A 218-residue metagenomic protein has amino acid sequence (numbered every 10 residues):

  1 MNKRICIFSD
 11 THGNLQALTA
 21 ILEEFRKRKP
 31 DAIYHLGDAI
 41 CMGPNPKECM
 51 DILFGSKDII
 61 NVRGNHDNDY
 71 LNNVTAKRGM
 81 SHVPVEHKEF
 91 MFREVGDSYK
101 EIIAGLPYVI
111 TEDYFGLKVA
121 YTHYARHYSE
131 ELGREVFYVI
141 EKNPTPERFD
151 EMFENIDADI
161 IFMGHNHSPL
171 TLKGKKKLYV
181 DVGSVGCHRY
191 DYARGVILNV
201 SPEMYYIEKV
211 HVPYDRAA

Functional and structural regions predicted by a protein language model:
K3-A104: Core catalytic region of metal-dependent phosphoesterases/phosphodiesterases, especially metallo-beta-lactamase-like
K3-H12, K118-A125, Y179-G183: Active-site-proximal beta-strand elements of phosphoester/diester hydrolases
H12-A17, C41-P44, H66-L71, Y128 (+2 more regions): Active-site environment of divalent metal-dependent phosphoester hydrolases
F25-K29, Y114, N155-D157: Glycine-rich phosphate-binding loop signature in dinucleotide/nucleotide-binding domains
G79-V85, F115, V119-I156: Active-site-proximal segments of metal-dependent phosphoesterases and phosphodiesterases across multiple
Y108-G116, L172-K173: Short acidic-hydrophobic surface loop/beta-edge motif
R134-V180, C187: A contiguous binding-surface segment within folded domains or other stable secondary-structure elements
I160, L170-A218: Acidic, His/Gly-rich catalytic cores of divalent-metal-dependent hydrolytic chemistry
